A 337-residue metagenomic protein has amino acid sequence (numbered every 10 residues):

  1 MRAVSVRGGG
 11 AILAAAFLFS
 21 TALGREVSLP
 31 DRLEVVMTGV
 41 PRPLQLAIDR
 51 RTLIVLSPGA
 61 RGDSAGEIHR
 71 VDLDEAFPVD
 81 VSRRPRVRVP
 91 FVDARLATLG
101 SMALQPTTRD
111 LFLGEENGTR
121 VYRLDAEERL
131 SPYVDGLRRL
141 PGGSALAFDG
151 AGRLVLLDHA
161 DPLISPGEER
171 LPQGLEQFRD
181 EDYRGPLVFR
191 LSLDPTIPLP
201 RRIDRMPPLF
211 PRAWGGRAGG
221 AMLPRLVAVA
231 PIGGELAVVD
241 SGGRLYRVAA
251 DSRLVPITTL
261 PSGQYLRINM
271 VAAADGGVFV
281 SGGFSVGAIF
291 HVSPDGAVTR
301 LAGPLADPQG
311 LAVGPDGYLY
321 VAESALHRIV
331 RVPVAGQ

Functional and structural regions predicted by a protein language model:
M1-V6: N-terminal secretory signal peptides that target proteins for export/translocation
R7-G9, M102: Alpha-helical interaction segments
G9-S20: Bacterial N-terminal signal peptides
L23-Q337: Sequence-structural signature of mature extracellular/luminal beta-sheet repeat domains, prominently beta-propellers
